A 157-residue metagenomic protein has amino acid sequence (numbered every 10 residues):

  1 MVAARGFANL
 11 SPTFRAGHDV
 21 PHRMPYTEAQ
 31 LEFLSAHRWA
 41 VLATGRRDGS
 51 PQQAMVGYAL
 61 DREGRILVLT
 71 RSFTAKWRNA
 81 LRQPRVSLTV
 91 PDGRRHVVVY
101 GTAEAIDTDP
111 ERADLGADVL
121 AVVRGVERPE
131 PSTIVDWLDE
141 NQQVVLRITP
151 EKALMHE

Functional and structural regions predicted by a protein language model:
V2-P25, R95-E157: Charged, gly/pro-rich active-site loop segments
V20-L42: Aromatic-glycine hotspot motif
Q30, R38, G64, R95 (+1 more regions): A generic secondary-structure signal marking the coil-to-beta-strand transition
A36-H37, R82-Q83, N141-Q142, E151: Structured helix-beta-strand junction loops
H37-S72, R78-A80, V86-T89, V98-V99: Short beta-strand segments
R38-W39, R85, R128, A153: Generic structural signal for secondary-structure transition and capping sites
